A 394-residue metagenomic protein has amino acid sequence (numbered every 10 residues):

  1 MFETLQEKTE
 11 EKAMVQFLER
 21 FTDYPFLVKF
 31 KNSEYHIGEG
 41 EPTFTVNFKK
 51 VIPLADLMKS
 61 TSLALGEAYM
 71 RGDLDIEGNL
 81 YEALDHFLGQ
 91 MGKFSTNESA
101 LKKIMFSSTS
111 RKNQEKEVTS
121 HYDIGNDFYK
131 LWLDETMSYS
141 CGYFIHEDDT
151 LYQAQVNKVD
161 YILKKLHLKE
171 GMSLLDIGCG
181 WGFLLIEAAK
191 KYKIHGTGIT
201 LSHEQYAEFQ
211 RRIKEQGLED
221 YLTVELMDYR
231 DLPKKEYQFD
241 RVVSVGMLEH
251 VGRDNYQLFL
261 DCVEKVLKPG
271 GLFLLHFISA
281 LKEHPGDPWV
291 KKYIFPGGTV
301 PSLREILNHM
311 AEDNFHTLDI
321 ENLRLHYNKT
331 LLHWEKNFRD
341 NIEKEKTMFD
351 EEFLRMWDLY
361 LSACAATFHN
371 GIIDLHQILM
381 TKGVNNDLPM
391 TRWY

Functional and structural regions predicted by a protein language model:
M1-Q155, Y161: Feature captures hydrophobic
E170-G178: Conserved class I S-adenosyl-L-methionine
W181-Y192: Conserved SAM-binding loop of SAM-dependent methyltransferases across substrates and taxa, primarily the Class I
G217-R230: Conserved SAM-binding strand-loop segment of SAM-dependent methyltransferases
R230-V242: A short acidic, Gly/Pro-enriched loop at the edge of an enzyme's catalytic core that lines a small-molecule cofactor
Q257-P269: A short glycine-rich, Lys/Arg-flanked "PGG" loop and its adjoining helix->strand segment in the class I
G270-I278: Conserved beta-strand signature within the Rossmann-like core of class I S-adenosyl-L-methionine
I278-L388, R392-Y394: Substrate-binding/catalytic lobe of Class I Rossmann-like enzymes that use SAM or dcSAM, i.e., the mid-to-C-terminal
